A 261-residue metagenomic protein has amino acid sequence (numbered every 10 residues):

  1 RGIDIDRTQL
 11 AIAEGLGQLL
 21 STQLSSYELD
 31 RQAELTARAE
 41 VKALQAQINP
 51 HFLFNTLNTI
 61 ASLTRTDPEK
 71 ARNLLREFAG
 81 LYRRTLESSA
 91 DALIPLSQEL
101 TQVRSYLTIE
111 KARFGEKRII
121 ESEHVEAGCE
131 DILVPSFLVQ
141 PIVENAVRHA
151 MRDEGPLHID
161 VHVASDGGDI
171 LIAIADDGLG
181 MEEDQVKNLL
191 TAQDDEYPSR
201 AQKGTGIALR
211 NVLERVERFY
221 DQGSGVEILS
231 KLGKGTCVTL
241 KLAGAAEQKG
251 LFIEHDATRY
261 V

Functional and structural regions predicted by a protein language model:
D4-I5, A33-A46, R118-Q140, M151-I159 (+1 more regions): Conserved short strand/loop->alpha-helix "switch" segment adjacent to the catalytic nucleotide/phosphoryl-transfer site
D6-A46, T101-S105, K111: Conserved signal-transmission helix
T22, I170, D184-Q185, A192-V261: Flexible, glycine-/charge-rich segments associated with ATP-binding catalytic modules
F52-L63, V134-G155: Conserved ATP-binding N-box helix of the HATPase_c
K70-S122: Conserved DHp (HisKA) dimerization/phosphotransfer helix of two-component histidine kinases, i.e., the long coiled-coil
H158-G168: Short beta-strand/loop element within the Bergerat-fold HATPase_c
D176: Acidic ATP/Mg2+-coordinating residue in the GHKL
G180-E182: A short glycine-centered beta->alpha linker in the GHKL/HATPase_c
